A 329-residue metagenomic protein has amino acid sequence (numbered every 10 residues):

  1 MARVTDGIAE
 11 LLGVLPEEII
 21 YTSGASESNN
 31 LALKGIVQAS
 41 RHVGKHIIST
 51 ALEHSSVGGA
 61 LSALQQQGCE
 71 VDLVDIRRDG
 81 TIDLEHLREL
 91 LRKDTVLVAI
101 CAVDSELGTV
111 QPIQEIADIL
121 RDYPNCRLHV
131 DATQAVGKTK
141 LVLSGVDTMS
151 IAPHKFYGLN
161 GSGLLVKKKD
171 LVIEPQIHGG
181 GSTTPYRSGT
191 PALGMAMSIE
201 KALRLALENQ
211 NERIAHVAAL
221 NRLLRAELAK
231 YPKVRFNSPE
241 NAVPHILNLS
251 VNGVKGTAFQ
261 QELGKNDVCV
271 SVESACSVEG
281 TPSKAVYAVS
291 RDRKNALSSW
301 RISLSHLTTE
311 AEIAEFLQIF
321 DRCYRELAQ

Functional and structural regions predicted by a protein language model:
M1-Q329: Pyridoxal 5′-phosphate
